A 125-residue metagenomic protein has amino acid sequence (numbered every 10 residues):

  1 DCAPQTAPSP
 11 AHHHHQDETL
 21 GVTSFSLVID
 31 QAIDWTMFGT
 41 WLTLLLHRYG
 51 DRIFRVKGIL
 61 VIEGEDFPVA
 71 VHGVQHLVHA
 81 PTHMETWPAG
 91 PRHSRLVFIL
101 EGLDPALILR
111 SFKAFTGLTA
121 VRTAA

Functional and structural regions predicted by a protein language model:
D1-P91, E101-A125: C-terminal accessory "lid"/substrate-recognition subdomains
F98: Flexible loop/N-cap segments at domain edges
